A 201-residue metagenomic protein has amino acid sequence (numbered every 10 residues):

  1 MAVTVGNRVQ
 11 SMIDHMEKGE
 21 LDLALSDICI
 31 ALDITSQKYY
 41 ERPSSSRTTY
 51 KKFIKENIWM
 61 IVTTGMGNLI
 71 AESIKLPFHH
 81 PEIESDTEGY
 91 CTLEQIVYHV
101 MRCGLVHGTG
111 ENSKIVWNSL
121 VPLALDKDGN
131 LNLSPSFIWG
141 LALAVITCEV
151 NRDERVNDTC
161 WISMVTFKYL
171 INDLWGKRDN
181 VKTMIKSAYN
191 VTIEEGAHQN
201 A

Functional and structural regions predicted by a protein language model:
M1-S26, S44: Charged alpha-helical initiation segments
G6-I13, K51, K55, H99 (+1 more regions): Hydrophobic core segments within long, regular secondary-structure runs in both alpha- and beta-rich folds
E17-E20, D33-Y40, V106, G110: Hydrophobic/aromatic-lined pockets within catalytic cores
D22, S26-C29, I96, V100: A structural signal for well-ordered alpha-helical segments within the folded catalytic domains of diverse enzymes
L25-L76: Short, contiguous, well-structured surface segments enriched in hydrophobic/aromatic residues
K55-N180: Long, charged low-complexity segments
K182-A201: Extreme N-terminal leader/anchor segments
